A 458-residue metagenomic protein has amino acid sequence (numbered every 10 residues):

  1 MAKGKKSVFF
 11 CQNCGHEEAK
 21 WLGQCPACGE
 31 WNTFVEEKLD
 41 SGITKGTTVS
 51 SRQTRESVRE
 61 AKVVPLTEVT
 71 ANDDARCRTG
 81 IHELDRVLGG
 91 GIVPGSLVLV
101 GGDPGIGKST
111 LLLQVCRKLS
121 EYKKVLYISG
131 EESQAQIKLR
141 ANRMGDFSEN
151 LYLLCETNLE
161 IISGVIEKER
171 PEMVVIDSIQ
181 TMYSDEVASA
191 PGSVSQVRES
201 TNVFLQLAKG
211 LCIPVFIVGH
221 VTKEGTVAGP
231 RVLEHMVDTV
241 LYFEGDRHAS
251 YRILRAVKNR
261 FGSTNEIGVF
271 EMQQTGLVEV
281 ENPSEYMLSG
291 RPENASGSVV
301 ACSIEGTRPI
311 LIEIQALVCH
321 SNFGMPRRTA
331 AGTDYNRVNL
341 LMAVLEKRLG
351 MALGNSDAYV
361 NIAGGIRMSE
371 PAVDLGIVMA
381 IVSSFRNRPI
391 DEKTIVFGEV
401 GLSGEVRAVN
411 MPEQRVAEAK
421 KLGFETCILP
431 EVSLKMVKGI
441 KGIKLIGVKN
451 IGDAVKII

Functional and structural regions predicted by a protein language model:
K3-N13, E17-R86, V93-L99, I106-C116 (+5 more regions): Peripheral, non-AAA+ core regions of ATP-driven protein-machinery
D103, G130: P-loop (Walker A) phosphate-binding loop of NTP-binding proteins
V125-S129: Conserved RecA-like ASCE P-loop NTPase motor core of nucleic-acid helicases/translocases
Q134: Divalent metal-dependent catalytic cores for phosphoryl transfer on phosphate-bearing substrates
